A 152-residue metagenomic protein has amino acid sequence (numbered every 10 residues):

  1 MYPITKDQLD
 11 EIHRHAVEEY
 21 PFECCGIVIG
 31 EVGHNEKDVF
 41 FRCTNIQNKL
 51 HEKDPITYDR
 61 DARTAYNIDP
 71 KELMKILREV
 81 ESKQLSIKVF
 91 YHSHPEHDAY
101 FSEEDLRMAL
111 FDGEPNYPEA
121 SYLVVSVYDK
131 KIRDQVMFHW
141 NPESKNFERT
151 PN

Functional and structural regions predicted by a protein language model:
M1-I87, D98-N152: Conserved beta-strand-loop surface patch within small alpha/beta domains used for substrate/adaptor or ligand engagement
H92-E96: Histidine-centered divalent metal-coordination motifs
